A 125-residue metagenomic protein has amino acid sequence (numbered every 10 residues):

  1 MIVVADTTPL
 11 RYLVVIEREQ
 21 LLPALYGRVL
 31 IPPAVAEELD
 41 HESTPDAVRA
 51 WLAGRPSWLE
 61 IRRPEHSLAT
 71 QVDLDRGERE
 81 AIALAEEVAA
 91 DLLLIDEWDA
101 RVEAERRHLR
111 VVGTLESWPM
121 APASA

Functional and structural regions predicted by a protein language model:
M1-L92, W98, V102-R110: Active-site-proximal, substrate-binding regions of enzyme catalytic domains and RNA-binding/basic surfaces
V112-A125: Short alpha-helix plus adjacent loop in nuclease-associated cores
